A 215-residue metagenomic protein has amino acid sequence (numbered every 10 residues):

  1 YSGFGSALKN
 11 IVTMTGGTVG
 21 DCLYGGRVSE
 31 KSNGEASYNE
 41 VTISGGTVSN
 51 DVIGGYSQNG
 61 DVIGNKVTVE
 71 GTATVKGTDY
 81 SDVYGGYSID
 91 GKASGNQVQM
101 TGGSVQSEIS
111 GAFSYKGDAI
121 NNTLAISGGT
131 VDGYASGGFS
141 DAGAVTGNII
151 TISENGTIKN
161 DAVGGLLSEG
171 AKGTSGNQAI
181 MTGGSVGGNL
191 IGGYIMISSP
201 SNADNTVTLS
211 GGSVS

Functional and structural regions predicted by a protein language model:
Y1-C22, R27-D51, S57-D82, S88-E108 (+4 more regions): Surface-exposed loop/turn motifs in large extracellular/passenger domains
